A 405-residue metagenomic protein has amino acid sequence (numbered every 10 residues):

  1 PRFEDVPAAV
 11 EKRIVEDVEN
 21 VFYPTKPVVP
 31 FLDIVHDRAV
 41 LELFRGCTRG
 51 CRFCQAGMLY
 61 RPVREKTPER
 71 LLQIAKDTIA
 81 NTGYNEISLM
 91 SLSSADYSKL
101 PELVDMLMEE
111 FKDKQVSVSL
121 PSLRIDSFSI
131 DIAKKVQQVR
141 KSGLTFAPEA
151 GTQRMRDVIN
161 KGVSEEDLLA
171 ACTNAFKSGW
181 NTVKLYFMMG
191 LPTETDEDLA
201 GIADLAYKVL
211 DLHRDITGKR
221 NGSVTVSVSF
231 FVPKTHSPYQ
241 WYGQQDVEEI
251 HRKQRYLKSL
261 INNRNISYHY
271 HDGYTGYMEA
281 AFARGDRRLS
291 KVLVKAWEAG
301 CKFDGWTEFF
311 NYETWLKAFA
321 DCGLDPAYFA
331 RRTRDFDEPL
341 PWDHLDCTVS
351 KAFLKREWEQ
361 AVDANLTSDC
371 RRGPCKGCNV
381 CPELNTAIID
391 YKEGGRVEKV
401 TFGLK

Functional and structural regions predicted by a protein language model:
P1-A56, R61-V63, E69, G305-L345 (+1 more regions): Acidic, low-complexity intrinsically disordered segments
F3-R13, V63-T67, I74, S94 (+9 more regions): Terminal amphipathic helices with adjacent charged low-complexity linkers/tails
K26-V28, R45-R49, M58-R61, T78 (+9 more regions): Short, glycine-/Ser/Thr-/acidic-enriched flexible segments
P30-F31, K66-K76, A80, L103 (+2 more regions): Ferredoxin-type iron-sulfur electron-transfer modules in oxidoreductases and energy-metabolism complexes
H36-V40, R52-P62, Y84-L92, G151-V158 (+4 more regions): Glycine- and acidic
R49, S98, F128-I132, R154-I159 (+6 more regions): Flexible glycine/acidic-rich beta-alpha junction loops that bind and position SAM and/or redox cofactors in anaerobic
C54, R334-L404: Cysteine-cluster motifs in flexible loop/terminal segments that predominantly coordinate metals
D77-T225, S229: Conserved SAM/AdoMet-binding glycine-rich loop
